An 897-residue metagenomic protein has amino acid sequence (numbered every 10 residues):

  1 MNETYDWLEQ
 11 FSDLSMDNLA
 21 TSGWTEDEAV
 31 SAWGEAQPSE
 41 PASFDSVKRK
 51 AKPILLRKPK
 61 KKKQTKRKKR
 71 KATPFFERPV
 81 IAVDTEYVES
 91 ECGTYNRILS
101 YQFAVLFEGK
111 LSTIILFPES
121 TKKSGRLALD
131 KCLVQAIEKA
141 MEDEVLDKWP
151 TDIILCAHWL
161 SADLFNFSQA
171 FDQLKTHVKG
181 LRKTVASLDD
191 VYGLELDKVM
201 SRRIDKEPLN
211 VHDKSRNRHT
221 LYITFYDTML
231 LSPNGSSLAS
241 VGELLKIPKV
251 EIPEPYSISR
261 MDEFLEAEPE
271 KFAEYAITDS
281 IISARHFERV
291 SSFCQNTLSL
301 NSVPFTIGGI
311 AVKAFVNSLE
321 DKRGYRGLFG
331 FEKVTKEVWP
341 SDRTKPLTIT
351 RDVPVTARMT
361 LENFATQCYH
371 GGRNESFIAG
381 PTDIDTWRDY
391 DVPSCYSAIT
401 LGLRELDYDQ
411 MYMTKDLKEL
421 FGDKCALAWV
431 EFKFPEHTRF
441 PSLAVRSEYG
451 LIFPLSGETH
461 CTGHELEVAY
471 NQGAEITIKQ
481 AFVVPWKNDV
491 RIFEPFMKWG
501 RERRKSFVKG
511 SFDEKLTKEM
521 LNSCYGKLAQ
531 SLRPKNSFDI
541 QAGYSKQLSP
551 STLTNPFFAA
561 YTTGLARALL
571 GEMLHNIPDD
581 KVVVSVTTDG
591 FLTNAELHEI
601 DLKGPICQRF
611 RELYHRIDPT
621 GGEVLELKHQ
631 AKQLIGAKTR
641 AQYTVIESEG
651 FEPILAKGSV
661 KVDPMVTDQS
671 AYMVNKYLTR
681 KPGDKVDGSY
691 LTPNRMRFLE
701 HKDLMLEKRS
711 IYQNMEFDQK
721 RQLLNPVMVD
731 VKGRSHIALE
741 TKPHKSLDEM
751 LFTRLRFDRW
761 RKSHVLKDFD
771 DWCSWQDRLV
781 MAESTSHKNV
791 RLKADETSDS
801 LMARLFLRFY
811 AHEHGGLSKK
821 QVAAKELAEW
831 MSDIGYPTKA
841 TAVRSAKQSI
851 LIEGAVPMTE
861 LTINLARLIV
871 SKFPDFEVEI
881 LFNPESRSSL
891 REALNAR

Functional and structural regions predicted by a protein language model:
N2-I81, T85: N-terminal accessory regions of nucleic-acid-interacting proteins
R57-P79, E144-K148, K214-R216, T366-R388 (+2 more regions): A short acidic-Thr-Gly-centered motif at the start of a beta-strand
P74-L106: Gly/Thr-rich phosphate-binding beta-strand-loop-beta motif of the actin/hexokinase/Hsp70
L111-S259, Y275-T278, I282: Conserved DEDDh/DEDDy metal-dependent 3′-5′ exonuclease domain
T228, N234-G235, N374-P534: Catalytic nucleotidyl-transfer cores of nucleotide-processing enzymes
L231, S237-S341, L570, D589: Acidic, Mg2+-coordinating catalytic module of metal-dependent nucleases/exonucleases that use a two-metal-ion mechanism
D279, D389-S394, L521, D580-E596: Catalytic palm active-site di-aspartate
S291-A379, T438, G463-E467, T477-N576 (+2 more regions): C-terminal, non-catalytic extensions of nucleic-acid polymerases
